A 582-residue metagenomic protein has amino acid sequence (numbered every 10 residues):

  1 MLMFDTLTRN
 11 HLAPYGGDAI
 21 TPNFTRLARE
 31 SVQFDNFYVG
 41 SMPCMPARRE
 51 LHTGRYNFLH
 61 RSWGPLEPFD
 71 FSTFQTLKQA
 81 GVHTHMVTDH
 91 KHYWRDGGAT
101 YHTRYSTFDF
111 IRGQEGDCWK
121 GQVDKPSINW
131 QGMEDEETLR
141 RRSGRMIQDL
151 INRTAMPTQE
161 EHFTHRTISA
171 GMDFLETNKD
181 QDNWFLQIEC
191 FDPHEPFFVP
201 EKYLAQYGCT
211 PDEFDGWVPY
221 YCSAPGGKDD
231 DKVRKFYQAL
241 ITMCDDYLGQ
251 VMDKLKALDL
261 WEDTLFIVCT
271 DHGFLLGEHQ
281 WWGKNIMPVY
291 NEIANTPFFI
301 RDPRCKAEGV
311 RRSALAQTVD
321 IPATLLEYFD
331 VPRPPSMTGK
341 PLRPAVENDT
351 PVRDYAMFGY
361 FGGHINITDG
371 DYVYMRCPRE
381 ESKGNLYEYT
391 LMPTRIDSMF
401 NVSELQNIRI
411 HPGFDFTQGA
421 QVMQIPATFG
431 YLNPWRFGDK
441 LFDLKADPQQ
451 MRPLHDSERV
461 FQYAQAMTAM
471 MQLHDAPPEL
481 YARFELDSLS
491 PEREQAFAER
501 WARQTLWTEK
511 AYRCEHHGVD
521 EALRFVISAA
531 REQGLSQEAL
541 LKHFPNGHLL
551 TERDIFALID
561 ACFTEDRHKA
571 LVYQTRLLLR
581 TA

Functional and structural regions predicted by a protein language model:
M1, H11, G98-D109, R141-L150 (+3 more regions): Active-site regions of oxyanion-processing enzymes, predominantly non-cytosolic
M1-D35, S41, F437, Q449-F461: Active-site-proximal N-terminal segment of extracellular/periplasmic enzymes that hydrolyze or transfer
T21-P22, L51, R153, E160 (+6 more regions): Polar, surface-exposed loop/tail segments that function as active-site lids or cofactor/substrate-recognition elements
Q33, F414-K440, L444-A582: Long, internal low-complexity/basic segments
E50-P157, G359-Y360: Catalytic-site neighborhoods of secreted/periplasmic enzymes that process anionic sulfate/phosphate groups
E161-K179, V218-T264: A long, amphipathic alpha-helix that forms part of the scaffold/cap immediately adjacent to metal-dependent active
P196-C209, K254-S313, Q317: Histidine-centered active-site microenvironments of extracellular/periplasmic hydrolases and transferases
F274-E278, P322, F329-K440: C-terminal cap/loop subdomain of S1 sulfatases and analogous C-terminal strand-loop tails that border
